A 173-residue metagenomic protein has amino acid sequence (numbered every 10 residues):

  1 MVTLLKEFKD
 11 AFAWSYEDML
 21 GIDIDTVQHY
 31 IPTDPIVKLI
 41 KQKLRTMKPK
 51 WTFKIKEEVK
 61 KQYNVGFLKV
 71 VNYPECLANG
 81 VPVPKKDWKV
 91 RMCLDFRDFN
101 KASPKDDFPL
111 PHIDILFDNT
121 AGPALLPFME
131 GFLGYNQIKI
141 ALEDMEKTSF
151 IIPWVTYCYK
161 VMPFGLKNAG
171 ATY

Functional and structural regions predicted by a protein language model:
M1-Y173: Retroelement reverse transcriptase polymerase core
